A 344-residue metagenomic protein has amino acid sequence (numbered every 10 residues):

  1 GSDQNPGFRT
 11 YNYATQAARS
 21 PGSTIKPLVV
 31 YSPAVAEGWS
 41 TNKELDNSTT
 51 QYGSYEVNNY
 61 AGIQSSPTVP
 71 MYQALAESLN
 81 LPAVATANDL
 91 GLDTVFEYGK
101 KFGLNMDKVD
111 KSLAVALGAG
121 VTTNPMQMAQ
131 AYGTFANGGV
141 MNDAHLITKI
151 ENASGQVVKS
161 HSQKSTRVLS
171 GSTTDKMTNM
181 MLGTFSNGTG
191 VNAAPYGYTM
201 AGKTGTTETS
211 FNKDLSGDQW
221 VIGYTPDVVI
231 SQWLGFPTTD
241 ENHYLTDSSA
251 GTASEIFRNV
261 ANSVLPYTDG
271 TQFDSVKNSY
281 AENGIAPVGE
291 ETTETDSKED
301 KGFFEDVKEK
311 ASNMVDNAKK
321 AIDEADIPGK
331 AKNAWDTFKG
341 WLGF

Functional and structural regions predicted by a protein language model:
G1-A17, P21, T123-Q130, T134-P287: A penicillin-recognizing enzyme superfamily signal
T15-T41, T49: Active-site rim segments in enzyme catalytic domains, especially the processed small/beta chain of N-terminal
A18-P27, Q64-T68, A76-N80, N88-L92 (+6 more regions): Solvent-exposed, acidic/flexible segments
V29, S40, P70, P82-A85 (+12 more regions): Extracytoplasmic/secreted proteins, especially bacterial periplasmic and envelope-associated proteins
W39-V95, S112, M141, A153-G183: Conserved catalytic neighborhood of penicillin-recognizing serine enzymes
K43-E44, Q73, A83-T86, Y98 (+6 more regions): Structural recognition of the beta-strand scaffold that forms the well-ordered cores of secreted hydrolase catalytic
E56-I63, G91-Q130: Mid-domain, small-residue-enriched loop/turn segments at the edges of structured enzyme/sensor domains
E294-F344: Polar-face residues of amphipathic alpha-helices and helix-prone low-complexity segments
